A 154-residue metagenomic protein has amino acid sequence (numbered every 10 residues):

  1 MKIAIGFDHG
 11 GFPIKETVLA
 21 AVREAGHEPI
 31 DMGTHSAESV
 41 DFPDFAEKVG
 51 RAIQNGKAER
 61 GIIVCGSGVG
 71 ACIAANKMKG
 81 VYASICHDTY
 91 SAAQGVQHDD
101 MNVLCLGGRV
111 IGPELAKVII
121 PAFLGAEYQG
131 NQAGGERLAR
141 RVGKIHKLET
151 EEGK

Functional and structural regions predicted by a protein language model:
M1, I5-P29: Glycine-rich phosphate/diphosphate-binding loop of Rossmann-like nucleotide-binding domains
K2-G6, G10-P13, T89-K154: C-terminal binding/interaction regions
P13-I14, V40, G70, E114: Residues that form or flank phosphate/diphosphate-binding pockets in enzymes that use nucleotide phosphates
E16-L19, A74-K77, K117-V118: Short amphipathic alpha-helical segments
A25, M78-K79, D99: Short, structured coil segments at secondary-structure junctions
E28-S39: A short beta-strand-loop structural module common to alpha/beta enzyme folds
F45-C86: Helix-adjacent hinge/juxtasegments
